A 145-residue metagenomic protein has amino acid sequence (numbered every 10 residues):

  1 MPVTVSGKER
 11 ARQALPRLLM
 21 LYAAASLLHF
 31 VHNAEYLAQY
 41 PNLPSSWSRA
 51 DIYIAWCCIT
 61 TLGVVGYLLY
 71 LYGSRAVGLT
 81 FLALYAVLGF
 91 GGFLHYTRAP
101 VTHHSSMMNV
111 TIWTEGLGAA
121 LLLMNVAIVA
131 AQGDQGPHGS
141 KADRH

Functional and structural regions predicted by a protein language model:
M1-A25: Cytosolic juxtamembrane helix and N-cap/initiation of the first transmembrane helix
R12-M20, G73-L84: Membrane-interfacial loop-to-transmembrane alpha-helix junctions, especially the N-terminal start
A14-R17, G116-S140: Membrane-water interface at the C-terminal end of transmembrane alpha helices
L18-A50: Hydrophobic transmembrane helix segments
P41-D51, T102-E115: Non-cytosolic membrane-interface motifs at loop->transmembrane helix junctions
A55-W56, V77-T97, G116-L121: Hydrophobic alpha-helical membrane segments
C58-S74: Canonical alpha-helical transmembrane segments
L71-L79, F90-T111: Membrane-helix boundary connector in multi-pass membrane proteins
